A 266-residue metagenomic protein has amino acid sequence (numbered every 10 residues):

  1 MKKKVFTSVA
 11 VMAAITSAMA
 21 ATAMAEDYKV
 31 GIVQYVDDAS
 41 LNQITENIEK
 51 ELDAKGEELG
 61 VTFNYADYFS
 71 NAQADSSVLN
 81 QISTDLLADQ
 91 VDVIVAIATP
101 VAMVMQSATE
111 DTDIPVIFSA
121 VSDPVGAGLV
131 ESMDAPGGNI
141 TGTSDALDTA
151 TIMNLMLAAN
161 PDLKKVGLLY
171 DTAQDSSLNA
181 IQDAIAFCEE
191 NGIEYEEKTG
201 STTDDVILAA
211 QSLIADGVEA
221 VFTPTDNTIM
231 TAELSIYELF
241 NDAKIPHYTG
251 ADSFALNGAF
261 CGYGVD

Functional and structural regions predicted by a protein language model:
M1-V9: Bacterial N-terminal signal peptides that target proteins for export
M19-D27: Sec-dependent signal peptide cleavage junction
K29-E49, K55, A66-S77, A173-S177 (+2 more regions): Extracytoplasmic "Venus flytrap"
V30-I32, I48, T141-N191: An alpha-beta-alpha
E49, A54-L79, N139-I140, I185-T203: Short beta-strand elements in bilobed, periplasmic/extracellular small-molecule ligand-binding domains
A66-E131, D226-N241, I245-Y248: Beta-alpha junction/loop-to-helix N-cap segments that form part of ligand/metal-binding clefts
P124-L157, N257-D266: Short beta-strand elements at the ligand-binding edges of bilobed clamshell
L169, D175-I245: Pocket-lining segment of extracytoplasmic ligand-binding domains
